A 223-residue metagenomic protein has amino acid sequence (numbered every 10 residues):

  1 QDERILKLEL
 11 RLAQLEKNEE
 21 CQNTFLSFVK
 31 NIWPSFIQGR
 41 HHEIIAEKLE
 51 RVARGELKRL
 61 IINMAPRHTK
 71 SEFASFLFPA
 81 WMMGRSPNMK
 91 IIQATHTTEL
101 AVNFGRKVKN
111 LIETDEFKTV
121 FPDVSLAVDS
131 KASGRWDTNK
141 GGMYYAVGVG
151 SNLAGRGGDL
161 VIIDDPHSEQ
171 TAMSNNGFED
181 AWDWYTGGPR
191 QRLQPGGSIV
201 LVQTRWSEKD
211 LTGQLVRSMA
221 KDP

Functional and structural regions predicted by a protein language model:
Q1-P223: Short, flexible loop motifs at catalytic/binding sites
